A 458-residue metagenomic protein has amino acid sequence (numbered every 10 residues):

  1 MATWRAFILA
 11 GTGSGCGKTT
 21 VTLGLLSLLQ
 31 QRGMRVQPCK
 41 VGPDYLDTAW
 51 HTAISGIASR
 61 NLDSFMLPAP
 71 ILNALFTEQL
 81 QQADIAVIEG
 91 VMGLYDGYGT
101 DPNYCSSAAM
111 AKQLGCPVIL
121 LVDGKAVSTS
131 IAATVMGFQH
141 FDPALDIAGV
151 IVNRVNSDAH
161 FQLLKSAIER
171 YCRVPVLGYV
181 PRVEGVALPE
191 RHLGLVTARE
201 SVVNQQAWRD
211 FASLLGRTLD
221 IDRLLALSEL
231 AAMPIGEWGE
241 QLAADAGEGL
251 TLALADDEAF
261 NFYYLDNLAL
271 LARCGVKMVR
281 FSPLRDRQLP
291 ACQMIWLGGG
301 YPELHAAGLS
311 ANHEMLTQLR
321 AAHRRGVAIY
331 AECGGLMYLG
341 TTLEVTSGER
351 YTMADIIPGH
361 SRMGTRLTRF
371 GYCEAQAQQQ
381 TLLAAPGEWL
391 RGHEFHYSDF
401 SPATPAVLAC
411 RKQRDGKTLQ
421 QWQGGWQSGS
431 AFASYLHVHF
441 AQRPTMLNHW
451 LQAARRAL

Functional and structural regions predicted by a protein language model:
A2-L114, V118, V122-G149, D158-Q162: ATP-dependent carboxylate-amine ligase catalytic core
I8, V87-E89, I119, I151 (+3 more regions): Structural motif
K40, V176-E184, K277-L284: Beta-strand->loop->alpha-helix junctions that form or flank phosphate-binding loops in nucleotide-handling enzymes
A111, R217, I221, A246-E248 (+4 more regions): C-terminal and late-domain segments of enzyme folds
C116, V174, R324-A328: A short helix->loop->beta-strand "cap" motif at the edges of active sites that frequently abuts
S128-A244: Internal gly/pro-rich beta-alpha loop/helix module that stabilizes soluble enzyme cofactors or their anionic handles
E248-R324: Phosphate-binding active sites in nucleotide-utilizing proteins
P302-L382: Cysteine-nucleophile active-site neighborhood
